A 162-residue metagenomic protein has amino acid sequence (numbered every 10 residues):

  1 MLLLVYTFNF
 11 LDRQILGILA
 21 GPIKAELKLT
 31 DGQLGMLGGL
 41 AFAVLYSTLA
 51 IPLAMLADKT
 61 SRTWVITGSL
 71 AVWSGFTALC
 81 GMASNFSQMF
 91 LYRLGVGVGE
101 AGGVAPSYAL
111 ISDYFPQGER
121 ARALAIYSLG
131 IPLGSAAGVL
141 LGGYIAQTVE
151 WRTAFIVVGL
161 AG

Functional and structural regions predicted by a protein language model:
F10, Q14, G81, G97-A105 (+1 more regions): Small-residue-rich segments within alpha-helical transmembrane domains of MFS-like 12-TM solute carriers
Q14, A43-I51, S135-A136: Residue-level signature of mid-helix packing/kink "hotspots" within the transmembrane helices of 12-pass Major
L19-T48: Extracellular/periplasmic helix-loop-helix junction of adjacent transmembrane segments in MFS-like secondary
P22, A54-M55, Y144: Membrane-interface helix termini in secondary transporters
K28, S61, M82-Q88, P116 (+1 more regions): Helix-breaking motifs and short loop linkers at transmembrane-helix boundaries and internal kinks in secondary membrane
T48-F86: Conserved MFS/SLC helix-loop-helix module at the cytosolic interface between two early adjacent transmembrane helices
Y92-P132: Cytoplasmic helix-loop-helix junction between adjacent transmembrane helices in 12-TM secondary transporters
Y127-G162: Helix-loop-helix hairpin linking two adjacent transmembrane segments in secondary transporters
